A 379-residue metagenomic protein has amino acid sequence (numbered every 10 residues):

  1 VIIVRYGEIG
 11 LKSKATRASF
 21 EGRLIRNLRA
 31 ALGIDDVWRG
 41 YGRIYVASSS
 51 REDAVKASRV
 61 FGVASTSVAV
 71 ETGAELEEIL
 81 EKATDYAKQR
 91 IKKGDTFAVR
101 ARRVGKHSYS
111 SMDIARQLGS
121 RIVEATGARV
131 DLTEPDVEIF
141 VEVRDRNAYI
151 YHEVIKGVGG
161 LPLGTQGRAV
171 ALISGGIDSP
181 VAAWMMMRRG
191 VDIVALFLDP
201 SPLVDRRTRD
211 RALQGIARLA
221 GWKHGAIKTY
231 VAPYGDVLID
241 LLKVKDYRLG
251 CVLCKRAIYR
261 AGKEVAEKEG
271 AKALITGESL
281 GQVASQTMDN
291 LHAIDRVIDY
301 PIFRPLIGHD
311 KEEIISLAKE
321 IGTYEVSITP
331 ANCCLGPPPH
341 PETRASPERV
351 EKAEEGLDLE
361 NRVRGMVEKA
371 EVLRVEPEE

Functional and structural regions predicted by a protein language model:
V1-V170, P180-K228, R296, R344-P347 (+1 more regions): RNA-binding accessory domains that recognize and position tRNA/RNA substrates
K56, C333-E379: Flexible helical/loop "lid" subdomain adjacent to adenine-nucleotide binding pockets
Q117-I122, T126, V154-Q166, L238-I239 (+3 more regions): Active-site adenylate/phosphate-handling loop in enzymes that bind or generate adenylated species
A171, A195-F197, V231, T276 (+1 more regions): Structural beta-sheet core signal
G176: Conserved G/P- and acidic residue-centered "switch" motifs that form tight phosphate/ATP-binding loops in soluble
D192, K272, Y324: Residue-level detector of anion-binding/catalytic polar loops
I216-V244, T329-A331, L335: A conserved beta-strand->alpha-helix junction
G322-P330: A short alpha-helix-loop-beta-strand transition element characteristic of N-terminal alpha/beta dinucleotide-binding
